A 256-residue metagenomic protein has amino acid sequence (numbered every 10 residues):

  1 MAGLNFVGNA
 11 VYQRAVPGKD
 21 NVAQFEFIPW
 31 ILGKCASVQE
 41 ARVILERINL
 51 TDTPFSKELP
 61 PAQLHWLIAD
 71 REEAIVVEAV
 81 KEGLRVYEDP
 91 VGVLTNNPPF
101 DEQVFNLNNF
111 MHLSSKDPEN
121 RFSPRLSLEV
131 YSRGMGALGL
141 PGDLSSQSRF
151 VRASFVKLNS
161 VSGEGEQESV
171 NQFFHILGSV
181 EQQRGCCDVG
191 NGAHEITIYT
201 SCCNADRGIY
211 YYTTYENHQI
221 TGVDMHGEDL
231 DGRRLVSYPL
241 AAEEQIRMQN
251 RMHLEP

Functional and structural regions predicted by a protein language model:
M1-C35: N-terminal accessory/precursor segments of enzymes
L4, L64-W66, Y199: Residue-level detector of short, conserved catalytic/binding motifs and their immediate flanks
F6-G8, V86, Y210-Y212: Short hydrophobic/aromatic-rich beta-strand segments that constitute the beta-sheet cores of beta-sandwich/beta-barrel
Y12-R14, E82-R85, G92-V93, E216-I220: Short, surface-exposed beta-strand-loop junctions and turns on beta-sheet-rich folds
N21-P54, L59-P60, E166-L177: Proteins synthesized as precursors that undergo proteolytic processing into mature forms
R47-R85: Catalytic cofactor-binding cores of redox enzymes
P54, P61-A62, T95-P256: C-terminus-biased signal that marks the final domain/tail of proteins
